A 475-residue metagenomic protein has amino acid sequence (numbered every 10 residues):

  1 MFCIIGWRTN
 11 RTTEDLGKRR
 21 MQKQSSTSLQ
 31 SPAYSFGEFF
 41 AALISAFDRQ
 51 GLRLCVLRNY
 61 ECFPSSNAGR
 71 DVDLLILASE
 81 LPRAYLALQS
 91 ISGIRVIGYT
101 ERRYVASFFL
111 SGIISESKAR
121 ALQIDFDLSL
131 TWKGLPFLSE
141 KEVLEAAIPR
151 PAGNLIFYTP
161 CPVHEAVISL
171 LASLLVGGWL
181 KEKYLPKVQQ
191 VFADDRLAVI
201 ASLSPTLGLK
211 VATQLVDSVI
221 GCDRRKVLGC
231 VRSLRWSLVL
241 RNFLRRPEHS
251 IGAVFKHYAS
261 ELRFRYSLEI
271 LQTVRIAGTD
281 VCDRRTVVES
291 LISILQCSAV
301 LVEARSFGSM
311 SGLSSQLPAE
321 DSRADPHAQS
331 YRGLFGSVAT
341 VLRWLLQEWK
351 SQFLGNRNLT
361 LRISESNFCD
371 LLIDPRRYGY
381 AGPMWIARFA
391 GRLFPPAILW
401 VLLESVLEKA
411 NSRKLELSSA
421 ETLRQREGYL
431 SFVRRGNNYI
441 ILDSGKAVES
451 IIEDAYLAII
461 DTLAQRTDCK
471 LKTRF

Functional and structural regions predicted by a protein language model:
Q22-V72, I76-Q272: Conserved NTP-donor binding/palm subdomain of two-metal-ion nucleotidyltransferases/polymerases, i.e., the charged
G229-R232, W236-P247, N411-F475: NTP-dependent small-molecule kinase module
V274-L291: Glycine-rich phosphate-binding P-loop
S293-A304: Post-Walker A helix-loop "phosphate-sensing" segment adjacent to the P-loop in P-loop NTPases
F307-Y380, M384: ATP-dependent small-molecule kinase phosphotransfer cores that center on conserved nucleotide phosphate-binding segments
S366-F432, N438: A glycine- and Lys/Arg-enriched "phosphate-lid" helix/loop adjacent to the NTP-binding pocket of small-molecule kinases
